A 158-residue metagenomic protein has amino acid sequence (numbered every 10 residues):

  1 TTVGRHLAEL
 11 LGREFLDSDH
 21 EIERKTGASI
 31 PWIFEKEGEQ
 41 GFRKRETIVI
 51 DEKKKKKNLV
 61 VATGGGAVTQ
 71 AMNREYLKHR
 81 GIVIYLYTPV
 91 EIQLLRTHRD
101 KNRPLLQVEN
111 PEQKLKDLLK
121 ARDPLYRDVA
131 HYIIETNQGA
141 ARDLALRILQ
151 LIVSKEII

Functional and structural regions predicted by a protein language model:
T1: Walker A/P-loop
R5, M72-E75, L95-R99, L146-R147: Short amphipathic alpha-helical segments
H6, L10, I82, K120-I158: NTP-dependent small-molecule kinase module
D17-A67, A71-K78, R103, K116: ATP-dependent small-molecule kinase phosphotransfer cores that center on conserved nucleotide phosphate-binding segments
G65-A67, P89-E91, G139: Short glycine-rich anion-binding loops that position phosphate/pyrophosphate groups of nucleotides and phosphorylated
H79-D123: A glycine- and Lys/Arg-enriched "phosphate-lid" helix/loop adjacent to the NTP-binding pocket of small-molecule kinases
